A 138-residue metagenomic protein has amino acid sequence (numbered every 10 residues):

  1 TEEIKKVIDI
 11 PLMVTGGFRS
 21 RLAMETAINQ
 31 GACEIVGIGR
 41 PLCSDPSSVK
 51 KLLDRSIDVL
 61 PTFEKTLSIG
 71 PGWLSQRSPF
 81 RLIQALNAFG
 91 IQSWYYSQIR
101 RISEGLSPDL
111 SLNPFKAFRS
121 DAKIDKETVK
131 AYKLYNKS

Functional and structural regions predicted by a protein language model:
T1-S138: Flavin-dependent oxidoreductase catalytic cores
